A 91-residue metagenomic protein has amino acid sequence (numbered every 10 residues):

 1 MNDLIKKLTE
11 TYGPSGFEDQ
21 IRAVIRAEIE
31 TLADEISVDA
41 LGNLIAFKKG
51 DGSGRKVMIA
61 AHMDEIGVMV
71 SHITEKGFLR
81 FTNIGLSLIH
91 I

Functional and structural regions predicted by a protein language model:
M1-H90: N-terminal hydrophobic/helix-forming segments and targeting peptides
